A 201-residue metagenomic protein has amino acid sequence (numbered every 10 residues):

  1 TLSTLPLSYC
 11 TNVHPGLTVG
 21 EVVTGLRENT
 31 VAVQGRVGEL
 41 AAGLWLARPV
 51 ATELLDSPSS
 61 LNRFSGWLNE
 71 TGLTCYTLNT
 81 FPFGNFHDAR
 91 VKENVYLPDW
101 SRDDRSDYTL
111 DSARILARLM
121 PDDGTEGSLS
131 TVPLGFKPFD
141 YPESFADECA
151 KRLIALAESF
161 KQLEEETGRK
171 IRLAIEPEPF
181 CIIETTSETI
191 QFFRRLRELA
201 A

Functional and structural regions predicted by a protein language model:
T1-E21: Boundary/entry segment of secreted carbohydrate-active catalytic domains
T1-L2, T24-A41, E53-F81, L116-G124 (+2 more regions): Acidic (Asp/Glu)-rich catalytic clusters
C10-H14, W45-P49, T80-F83, V132-F136 (+1 more regions): Active-site beta-loop-alpha junctions enriched in small/polar residues
T11, L40-E53, R90-D99: Glycine-/proline-rich flexible loop or hinge segments
T18, V50-D56, F86-R90, I183-E184: Short, solvent-exposed polar/charged micro-motifs at secondary-structure junctions
L44, N85, D107: Acidic/aromatic-lined carbohydrate-recognition and catalytic surfaces of CAZymes acting on diverse glycans
L73-D99: A basic- and aromatic-enriched beta-loop-alpha substructure that forms the phosphate/nucleotide- and DNA/RNA-contacting
A89-A201: Active-site acidic/histidine proton-transfer and metal-coordination neighborhood in alpha/beta enzyme cores
